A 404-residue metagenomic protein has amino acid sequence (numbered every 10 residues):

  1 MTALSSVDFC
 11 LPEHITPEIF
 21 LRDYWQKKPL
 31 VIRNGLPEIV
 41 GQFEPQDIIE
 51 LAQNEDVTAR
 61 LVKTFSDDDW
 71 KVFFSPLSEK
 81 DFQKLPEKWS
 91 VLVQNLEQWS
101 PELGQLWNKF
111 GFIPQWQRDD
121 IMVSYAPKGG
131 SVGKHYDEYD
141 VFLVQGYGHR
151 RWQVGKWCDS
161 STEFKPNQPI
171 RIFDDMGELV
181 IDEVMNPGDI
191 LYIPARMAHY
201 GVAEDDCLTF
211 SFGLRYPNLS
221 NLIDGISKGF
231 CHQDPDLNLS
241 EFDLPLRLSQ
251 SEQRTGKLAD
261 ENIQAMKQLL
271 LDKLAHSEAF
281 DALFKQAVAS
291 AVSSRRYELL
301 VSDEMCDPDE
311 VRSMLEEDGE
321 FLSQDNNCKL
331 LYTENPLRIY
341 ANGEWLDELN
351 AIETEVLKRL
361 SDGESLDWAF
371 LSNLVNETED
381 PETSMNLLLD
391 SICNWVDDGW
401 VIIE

Functional and structural regions predicted by a protein language model:
T2-V7, F20, K27, D224 (+1 more regions): Long, charge-rich, low-complexity alpha-helical segments
T2-Y24, L36-D189, M197-Q250, D397-I402: Active-site region of the double-stranded beta-helix
K63-F65, F284-Q286, L371: Short coil/turn segments at secondary-structure boundaries
A195-A198, Q324-N326: Glycine-rich, charged/polar anion/phosphate-binding loops that engage phosphate groups from diverse ligands
K228-S293: Long, charge-rich alpha-helical interaction segments
A275-S361, C393, E404: Acidic, low-complexity/disordered tracts enriched in E/D and polar residues
